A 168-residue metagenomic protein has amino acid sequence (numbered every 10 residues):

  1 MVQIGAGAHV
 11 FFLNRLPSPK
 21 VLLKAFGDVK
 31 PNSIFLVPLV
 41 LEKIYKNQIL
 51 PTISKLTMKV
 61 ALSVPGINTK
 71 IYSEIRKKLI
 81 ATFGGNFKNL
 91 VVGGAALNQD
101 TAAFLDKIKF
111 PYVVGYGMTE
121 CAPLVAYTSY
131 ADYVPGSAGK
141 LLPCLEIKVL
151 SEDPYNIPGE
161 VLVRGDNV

Functional and structural regions predicted by a protein language model:
M1-K77: Conserved AMP-binding/adenylation subdomain of ANL enzymes
I34, I71-V168: Conserved AMP-binding/adenylate-forming
